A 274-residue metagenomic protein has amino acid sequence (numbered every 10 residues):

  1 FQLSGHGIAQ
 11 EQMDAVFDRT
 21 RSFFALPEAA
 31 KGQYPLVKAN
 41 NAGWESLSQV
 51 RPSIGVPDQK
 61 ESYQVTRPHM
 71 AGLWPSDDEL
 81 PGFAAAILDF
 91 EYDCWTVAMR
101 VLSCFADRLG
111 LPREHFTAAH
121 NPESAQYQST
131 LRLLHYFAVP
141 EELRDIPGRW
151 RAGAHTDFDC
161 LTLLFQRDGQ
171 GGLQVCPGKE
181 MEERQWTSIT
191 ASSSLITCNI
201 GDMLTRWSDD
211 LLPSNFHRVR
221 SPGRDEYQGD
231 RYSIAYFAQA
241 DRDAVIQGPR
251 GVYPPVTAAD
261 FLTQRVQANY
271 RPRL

Functional and structural regions predicted by a protein language model:
F1-L274: Peripheral, non-catalytic segments flanking oxidoreductase cores
